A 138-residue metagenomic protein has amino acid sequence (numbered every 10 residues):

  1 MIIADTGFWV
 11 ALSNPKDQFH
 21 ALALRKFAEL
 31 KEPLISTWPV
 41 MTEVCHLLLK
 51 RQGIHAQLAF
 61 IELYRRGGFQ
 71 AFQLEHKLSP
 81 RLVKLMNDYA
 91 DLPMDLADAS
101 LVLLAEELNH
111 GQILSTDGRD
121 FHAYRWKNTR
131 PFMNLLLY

Functional and structural regions predicted by a protein language model:
M1, L108-Y138: Acidic, PIN/NYN-like endoribonuclease modules and their adjacent C-terminal/linker elements
M1-D17: Metal-dependent nucleic-acid phosphoesterase active-site entry motif
I3-A4, L22-R51, R65-R66, A71-L74: PIN/NYN-family metal-dependent endoribonuclease catalytic core
G7-F8, P39, K77, R119: Alpha-helix/helix-capping structural signal
A11-S13, L47, Y124: Residues that scaffold the ATP/ADP-binding catalytic core of kinase and kinase-like folds
A71-T116: Active-site neighborhoods of divalent-metal-dependent phosphate/nucleic-acid chemistry enzymes
